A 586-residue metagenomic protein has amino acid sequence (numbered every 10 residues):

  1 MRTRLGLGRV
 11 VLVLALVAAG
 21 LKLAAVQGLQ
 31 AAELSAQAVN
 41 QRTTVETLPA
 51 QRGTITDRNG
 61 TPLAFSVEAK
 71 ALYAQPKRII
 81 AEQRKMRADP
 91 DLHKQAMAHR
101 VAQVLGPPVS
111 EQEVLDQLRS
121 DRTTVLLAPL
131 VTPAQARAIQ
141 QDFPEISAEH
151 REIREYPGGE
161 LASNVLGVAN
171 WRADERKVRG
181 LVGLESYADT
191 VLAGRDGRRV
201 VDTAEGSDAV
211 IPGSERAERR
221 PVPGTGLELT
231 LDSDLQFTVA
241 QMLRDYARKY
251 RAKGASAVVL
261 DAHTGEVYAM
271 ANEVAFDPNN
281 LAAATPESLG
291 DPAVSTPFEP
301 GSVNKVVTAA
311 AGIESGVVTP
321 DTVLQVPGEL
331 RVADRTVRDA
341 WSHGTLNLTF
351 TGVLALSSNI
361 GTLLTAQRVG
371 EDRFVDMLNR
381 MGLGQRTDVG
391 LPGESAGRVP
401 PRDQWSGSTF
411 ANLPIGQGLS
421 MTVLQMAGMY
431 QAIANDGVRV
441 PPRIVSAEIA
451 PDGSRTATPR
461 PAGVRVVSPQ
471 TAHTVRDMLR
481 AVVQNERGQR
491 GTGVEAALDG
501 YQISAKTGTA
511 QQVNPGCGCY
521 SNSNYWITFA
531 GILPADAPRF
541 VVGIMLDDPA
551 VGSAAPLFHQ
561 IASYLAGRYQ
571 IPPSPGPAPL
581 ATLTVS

Functional and structural regions predicted by a protein language model:
M1-E33: Hydrophobic alpha-helical transmembrane signal-anchor segments
R42, T47-Q51, R251-G254, P442: Short, small/polar residue-rich loop motifs at catalytic or cofactor-binding pockets
T43-E68: Short extracytoplasmic
S66-K77, A269-A275: Short beta->alpha transition motifs characteristic of CBS
Y73-A74, R78, A96-V104, E113-P223: Small/polar-residue-rich segments within soluble enzyme cores
G206-R216, A262-S302, V307-D547, L583-S586: Beta-lactam-recognizing serine transpeptidase/beta-lactamase-like catalytic domain environment
P212-A255: Conserved, well-ordered alpha-helix/loop/beta-strand core segments that scaffold catalytic motifs
R455-R460, P556-S586: Short, gly/Ser/Thr-rich active-site loops of penicillin-recognizing serine hydrolases
